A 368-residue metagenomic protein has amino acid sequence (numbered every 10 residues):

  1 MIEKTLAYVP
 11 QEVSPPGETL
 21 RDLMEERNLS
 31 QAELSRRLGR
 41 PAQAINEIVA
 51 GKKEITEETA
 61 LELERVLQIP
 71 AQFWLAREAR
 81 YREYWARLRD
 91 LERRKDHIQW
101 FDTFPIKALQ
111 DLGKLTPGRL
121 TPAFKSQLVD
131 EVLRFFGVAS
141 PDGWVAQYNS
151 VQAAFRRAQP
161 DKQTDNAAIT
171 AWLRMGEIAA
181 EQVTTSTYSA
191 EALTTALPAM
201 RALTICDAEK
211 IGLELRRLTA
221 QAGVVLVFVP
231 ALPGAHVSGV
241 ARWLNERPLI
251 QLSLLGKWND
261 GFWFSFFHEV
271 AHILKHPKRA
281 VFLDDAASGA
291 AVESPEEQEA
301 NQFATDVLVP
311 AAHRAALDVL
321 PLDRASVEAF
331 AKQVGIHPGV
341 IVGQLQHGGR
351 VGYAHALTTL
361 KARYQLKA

Functional and structural regions predicted by a protein language model:
I2-A368: Active-site hotspot residues in diverse enzymes, especially metal/ion-binding acidic/histidine motifs
